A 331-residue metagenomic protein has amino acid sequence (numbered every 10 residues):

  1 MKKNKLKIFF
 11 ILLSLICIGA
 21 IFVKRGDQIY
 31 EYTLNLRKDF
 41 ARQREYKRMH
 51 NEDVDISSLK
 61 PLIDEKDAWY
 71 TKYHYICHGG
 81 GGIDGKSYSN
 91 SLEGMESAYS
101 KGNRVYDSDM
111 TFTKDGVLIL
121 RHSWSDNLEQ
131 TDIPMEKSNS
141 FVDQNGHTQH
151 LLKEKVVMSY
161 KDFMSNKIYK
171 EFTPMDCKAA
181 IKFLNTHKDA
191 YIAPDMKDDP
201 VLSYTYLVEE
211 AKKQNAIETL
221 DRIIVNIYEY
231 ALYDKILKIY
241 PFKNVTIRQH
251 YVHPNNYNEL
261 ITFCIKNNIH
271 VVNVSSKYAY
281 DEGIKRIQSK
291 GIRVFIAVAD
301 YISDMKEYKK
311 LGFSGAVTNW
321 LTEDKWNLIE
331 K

Functional and structural regions predicted by a protein language model:
M1-K2: N-terminal secretory signal peptides that target proteins for export/translocation
K5-K331: Phosphate-group recognition and catalysis centered on beta-loop-alpha active-site segments
